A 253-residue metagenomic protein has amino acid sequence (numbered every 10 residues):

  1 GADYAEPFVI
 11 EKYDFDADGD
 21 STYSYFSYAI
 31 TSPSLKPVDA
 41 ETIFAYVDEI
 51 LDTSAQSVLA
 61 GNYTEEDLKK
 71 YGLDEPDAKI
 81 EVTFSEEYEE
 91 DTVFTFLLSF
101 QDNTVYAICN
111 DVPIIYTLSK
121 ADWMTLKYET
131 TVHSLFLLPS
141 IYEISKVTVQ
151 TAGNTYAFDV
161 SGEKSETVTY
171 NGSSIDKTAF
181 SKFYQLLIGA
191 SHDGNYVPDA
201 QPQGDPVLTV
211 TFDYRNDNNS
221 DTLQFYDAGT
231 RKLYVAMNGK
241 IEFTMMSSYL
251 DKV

Functional and structural regions predicted by a protein language model:
G1-V253: A short-motif feature that recognizes glycine-rich, charge-decorated loops that bind or process nucleotide phosphates
